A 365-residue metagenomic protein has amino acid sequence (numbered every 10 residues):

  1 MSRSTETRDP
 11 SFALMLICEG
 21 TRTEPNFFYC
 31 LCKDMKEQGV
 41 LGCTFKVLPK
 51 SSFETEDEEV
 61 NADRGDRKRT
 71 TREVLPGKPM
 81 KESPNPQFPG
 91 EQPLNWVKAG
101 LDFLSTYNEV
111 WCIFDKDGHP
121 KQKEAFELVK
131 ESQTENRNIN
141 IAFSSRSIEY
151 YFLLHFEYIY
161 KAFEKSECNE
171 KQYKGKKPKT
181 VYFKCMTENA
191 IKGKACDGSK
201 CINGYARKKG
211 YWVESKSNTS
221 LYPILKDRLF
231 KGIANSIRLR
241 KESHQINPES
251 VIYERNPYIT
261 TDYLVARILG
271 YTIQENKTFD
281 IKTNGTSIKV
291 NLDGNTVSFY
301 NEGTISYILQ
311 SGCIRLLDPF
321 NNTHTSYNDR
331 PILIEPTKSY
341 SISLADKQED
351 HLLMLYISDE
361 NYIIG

Functional and structural regions predicted by a protein language model:
M1-S11, Y29-N85, E91-D293, S306 (+4 more regions): C-terminal accessory helical subdomains adjacent to catalytic cores in phosphodiester- and nucleotide-handling enzymes
A13-I17: Conserved beta-strand elements of the Class I
C18-E19, F114: Short beta-strand/turn micro-motifs composed of small residues that flank or help shape donor/cofactor-binding pockets
R22-F27: Short N-terminal binding/cap micro-motifs at the start of the first secondary-structure element
N295-V297: Structural beta-strand segments of beta-rich domains
F299-G303: Asparagine-centered strand-capping/turn motif at beta-strand->loop junctions
Y307-P319: Short acidic, flexible loop segments centered on an aromatic residue
N322-Q348: Intrinsically disordered, low-complexity Pro/Gly/Ser/Thr-rich segments with frequent PxxP/GP/PP motifs and embedded
